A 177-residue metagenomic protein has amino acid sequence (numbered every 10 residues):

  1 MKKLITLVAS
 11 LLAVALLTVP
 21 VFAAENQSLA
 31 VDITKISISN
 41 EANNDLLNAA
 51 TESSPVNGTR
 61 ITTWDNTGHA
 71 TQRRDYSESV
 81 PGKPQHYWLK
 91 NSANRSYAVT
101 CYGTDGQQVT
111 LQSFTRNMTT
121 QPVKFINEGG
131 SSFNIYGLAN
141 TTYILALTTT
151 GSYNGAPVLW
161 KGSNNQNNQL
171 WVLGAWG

Functional and structural regions predicted by a protein language model:
K2-F22: Sec-dependent N-terminal signal peptides of Gram-positive bacterial secreted proteins and lipoproteins
A24-G177: Lectin-like carbohydrate-binding module/patch detector with strong preference for beta-trefoil
